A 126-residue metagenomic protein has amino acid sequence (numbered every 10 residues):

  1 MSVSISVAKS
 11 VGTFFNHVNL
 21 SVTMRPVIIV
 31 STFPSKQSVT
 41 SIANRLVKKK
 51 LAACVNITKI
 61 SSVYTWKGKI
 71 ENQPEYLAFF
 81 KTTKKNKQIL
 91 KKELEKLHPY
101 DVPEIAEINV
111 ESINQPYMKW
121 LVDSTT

Functional and structural regions predicted by a protein language model:
S2-T126: Positively charged, small/polar-rich N-terminal and surface patches that mediate targeting and assembly and bind
